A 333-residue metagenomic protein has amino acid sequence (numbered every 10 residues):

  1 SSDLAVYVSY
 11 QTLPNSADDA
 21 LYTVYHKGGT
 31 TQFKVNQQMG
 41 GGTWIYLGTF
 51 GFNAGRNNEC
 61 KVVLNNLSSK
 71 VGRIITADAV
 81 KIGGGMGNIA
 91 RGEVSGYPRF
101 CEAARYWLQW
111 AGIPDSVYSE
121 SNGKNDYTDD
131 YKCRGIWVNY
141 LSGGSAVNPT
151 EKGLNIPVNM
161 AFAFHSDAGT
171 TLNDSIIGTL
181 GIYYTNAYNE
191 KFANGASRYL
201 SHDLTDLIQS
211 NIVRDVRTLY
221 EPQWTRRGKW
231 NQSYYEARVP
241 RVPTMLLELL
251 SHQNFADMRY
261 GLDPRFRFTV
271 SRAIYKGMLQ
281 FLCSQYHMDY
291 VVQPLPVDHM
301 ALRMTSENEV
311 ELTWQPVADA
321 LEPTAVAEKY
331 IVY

Functional and structural regions predicted by a protein language model:
S1-P98: Extracytoplasmic
P14-S16, Y25-K27, Q38-G40, A54-N57 (+4 more regions): Extracellular/periplasmic catalytic domains that process cell-envelope and extracellular macromolecules
A20-Y22, E328-V332: Short beta-strand elements bearing conserved aromatic residues within extracellular beta-rich modules
I45, D78, P98-Q109, I136 (+8 more regions): Solvent-exposed, polar/charged alpha-helical surfaces in well-ordered, non-transmembrane soluble domains, broadly
K61, L67, A79, G83-G87 (+2 more regions): Active-site-adjacent mobile loop/cap segments within catalytic or ligand-binding domains
C101-H202, W230-Q253: Active-site microenvironments of hydrolase-like enzyme catalytic domains
Y199-W230: Active-site-adjacent substrate-binding region of metalloamidase/peptidase-like peptide-processing proteins
F281-A325: Pro/Thr/Ser/Gly-rich low-complexity, intrinsically disordered linker/stalk tracts
